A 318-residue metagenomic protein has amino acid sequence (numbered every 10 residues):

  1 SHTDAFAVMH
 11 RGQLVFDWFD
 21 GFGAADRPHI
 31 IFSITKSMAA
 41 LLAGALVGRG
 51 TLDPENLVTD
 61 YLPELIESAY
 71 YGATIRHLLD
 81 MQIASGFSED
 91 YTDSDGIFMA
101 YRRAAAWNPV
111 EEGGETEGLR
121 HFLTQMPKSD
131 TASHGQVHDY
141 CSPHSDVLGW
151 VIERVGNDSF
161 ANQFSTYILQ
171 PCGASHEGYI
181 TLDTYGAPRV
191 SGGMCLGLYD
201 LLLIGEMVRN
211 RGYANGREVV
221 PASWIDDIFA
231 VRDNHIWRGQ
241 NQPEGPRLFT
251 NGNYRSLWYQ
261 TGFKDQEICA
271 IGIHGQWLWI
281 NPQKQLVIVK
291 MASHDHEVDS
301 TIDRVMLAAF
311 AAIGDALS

Functional and structural regions predicted by a protein language model:
S1-G23, Q285-V289: A short, well-structured edge-of-sheet supersecondary motif
S1-T3, R27, I273-H274: Short, small/polar residue-rich loop motifs at catalytic or cofactor-binding pockets
G12, I30-P54, L78, L148-I152 (+1 more regions): Active-site SXXK
A25-D26, D90-D93, Y101-Y185, R189-G192: Catalytic-site signature segments of enzymes, centered on catalytic residues
I30, G48-D90, V155-G192, L196: Active-site helix/loop module of the DD-peptidase/beta-lactamase fold, centered on the serine-lysine SxxK catalytic
M81, H144-V151, G192-Y213, Q276-A292: Active-site-proximal alpha-helical segments within enzyme catalytic domains
S175-Y179, D226-V287: Active-site Gly/Thr loop motif
E267-S318: Structured C-terminal helix/loop/strand segments within mature extracytoplasmic catalytic/sensor domains
